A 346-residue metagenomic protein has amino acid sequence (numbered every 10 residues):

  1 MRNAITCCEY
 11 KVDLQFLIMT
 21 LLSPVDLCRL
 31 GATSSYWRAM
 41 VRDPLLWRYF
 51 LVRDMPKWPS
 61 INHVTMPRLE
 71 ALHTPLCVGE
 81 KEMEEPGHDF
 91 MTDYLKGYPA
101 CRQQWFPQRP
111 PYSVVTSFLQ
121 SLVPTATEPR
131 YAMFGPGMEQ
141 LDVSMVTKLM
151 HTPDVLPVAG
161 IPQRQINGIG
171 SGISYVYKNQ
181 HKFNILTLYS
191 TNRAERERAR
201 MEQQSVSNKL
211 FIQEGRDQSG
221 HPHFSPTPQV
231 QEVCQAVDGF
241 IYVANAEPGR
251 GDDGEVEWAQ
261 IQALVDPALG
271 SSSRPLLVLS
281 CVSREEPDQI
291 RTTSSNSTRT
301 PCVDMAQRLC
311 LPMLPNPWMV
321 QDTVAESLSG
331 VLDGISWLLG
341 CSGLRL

Functional and structural regions predicted by a protein language model:
M1-A126, A132: Skp1-binding F-box subdomain of Cullin-RING ligase substrate receptors
A4-I5, P24, V115-S121, I169-I173 (+3 more regions): Eukaryotic intrinsically disordered and solvent-exposed regulatory patches
P24, S35-W37, L45, P136-Q140 (+5 more regions): Conserved beta-strand elements of beta-rich interaction domains across eukaryotes, especially beta-propellers
F118-A159: Glycine-rich phosphate-binding P-loop
D142, R193-E202, S219-P222, G249-Q260: Active-site-adjacent loop/helix micro-motif of nuclease/hydrolase catalytic cores
M150-R200: Switch I (effector-binding) loop of TRAFAC-class P-loop GTPase G-domains
R200-P248: Inter-motif core of Ras-like GTPase G domains
A236-L346: Conserved GTP-binding G-domain of TRAFAC-class P-loop NTPases and closely related GTPase folds
